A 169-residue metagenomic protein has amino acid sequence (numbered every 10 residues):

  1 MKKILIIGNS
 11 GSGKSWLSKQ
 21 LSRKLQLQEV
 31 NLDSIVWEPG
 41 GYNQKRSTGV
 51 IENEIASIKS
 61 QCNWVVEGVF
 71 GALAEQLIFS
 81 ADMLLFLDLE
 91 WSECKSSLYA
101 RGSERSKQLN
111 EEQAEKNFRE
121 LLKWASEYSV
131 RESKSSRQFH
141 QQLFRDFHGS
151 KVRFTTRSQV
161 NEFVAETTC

Functional and structural regions predicted by a protein language model:
K3: Walker A (P-loop) ATP-phosphate-binding motif of ABC ATPase nucleotide-binding domains
I6: Hydrophobic anchor at the beta1->P-loop junction of P-loop NTPases
S10: The conserved Walker
K14: Conserved lysine of the Walker
K19-N63: Conserved substrate/cofactor phosphate-moiety recognition/catalytic segment in nucleotide-dependent phosphotransferases
I51-S92: Glycine-rich phosphate-binding loop used to anchor ATP phosphates in small-molecule kinases, encompassing both
L89-S135: A glycine- and Lys/Arg-enriched "phosphate-lid" helix/loop adjacent to the NTP-binding pocket of small-molecule kinases
E127-C169: NTP-dependent small-molecule kinase module
